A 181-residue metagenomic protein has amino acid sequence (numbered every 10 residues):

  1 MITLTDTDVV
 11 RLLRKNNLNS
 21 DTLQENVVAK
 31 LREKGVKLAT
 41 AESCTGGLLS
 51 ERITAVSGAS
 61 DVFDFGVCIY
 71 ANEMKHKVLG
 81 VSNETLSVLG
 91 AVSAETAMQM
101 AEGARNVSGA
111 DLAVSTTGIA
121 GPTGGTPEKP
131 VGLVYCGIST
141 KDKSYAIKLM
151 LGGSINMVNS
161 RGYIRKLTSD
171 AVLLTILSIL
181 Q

Functional and structural regions predicted by a protein language model:
M1-Q181: Short alpha-helical segments enriched in small residues
